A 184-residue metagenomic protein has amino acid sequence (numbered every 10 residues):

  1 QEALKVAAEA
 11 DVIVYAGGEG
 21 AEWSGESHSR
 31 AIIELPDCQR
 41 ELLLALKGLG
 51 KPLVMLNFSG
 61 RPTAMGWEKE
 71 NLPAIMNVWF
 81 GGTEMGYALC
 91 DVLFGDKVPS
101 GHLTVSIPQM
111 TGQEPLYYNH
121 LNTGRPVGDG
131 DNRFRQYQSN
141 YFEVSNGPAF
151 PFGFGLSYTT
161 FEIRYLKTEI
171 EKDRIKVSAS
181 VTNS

Functional and structural regions predicted by a protein language model:
Q1-V6: Functional beta-strand-loop-alpha-helix junction segments that form "active/interaction loops" within catalytic
A7, L35-Q39, W79-G86: Solvent-exposed, acidic/flexible segments
A10: An anion/phosphate-binding loop that grips the pyrophosphate of nucleotide cofactors and donors
G17-P36: Glycine/threonine-rich flexible loop motifs
P36-G48: Caspase-like (clan CD) cysteine peptidase catalytic core
G48-L53, L72-P73: A short helix->loop->beta-strand "cap" motif at the edges of active sites that frequently abuts
F58-S184: Secreted, periplasmic, or luminal enzymes acting at the cell surface/secretory milieu
